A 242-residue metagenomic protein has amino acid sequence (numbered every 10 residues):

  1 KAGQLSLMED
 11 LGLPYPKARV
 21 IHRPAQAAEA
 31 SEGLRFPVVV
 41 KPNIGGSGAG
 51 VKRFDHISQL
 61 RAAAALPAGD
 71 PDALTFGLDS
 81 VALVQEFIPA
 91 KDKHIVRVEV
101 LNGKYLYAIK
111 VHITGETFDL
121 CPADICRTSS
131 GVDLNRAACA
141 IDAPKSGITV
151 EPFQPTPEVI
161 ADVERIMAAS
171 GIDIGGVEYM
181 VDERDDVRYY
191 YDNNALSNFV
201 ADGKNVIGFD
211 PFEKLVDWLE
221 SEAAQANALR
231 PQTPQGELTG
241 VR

Functional and structural regions predicted by a protein language model:
K1-V20, A28-E29: Conserved N-proximal alpha/beta basic substrate-recognition cap immediately N-terminal to, or forming the N-lobe
P16, A49, V96, D186 (+1 more regions): Change "...and in nucleic-acid phosphodiester-cleaving endonucleases..." to "...and in nucleic-acid processing enzymes
E29-V40: Acidic/histidine-enriched active-site and ligand-binding environments that engage anionic O-linkages
V38, L83, L106-Y107, G175 (+1 more regions): Protein kinase-like catalytic core scaffold
A49, R53-M167: Phosphate-binding site of ATP-dependent enzymes
F153-Q154, E158, A168-I172, V181-R242: C-terminal active-site "lid" helix and adjoining low-complexity regulatory extension at the edge of ATP-using catalytic
V177-Y179: Hydrophobic residue at the +6 position relative to the catalytic HRD Asp in the kinase catalytic loop
